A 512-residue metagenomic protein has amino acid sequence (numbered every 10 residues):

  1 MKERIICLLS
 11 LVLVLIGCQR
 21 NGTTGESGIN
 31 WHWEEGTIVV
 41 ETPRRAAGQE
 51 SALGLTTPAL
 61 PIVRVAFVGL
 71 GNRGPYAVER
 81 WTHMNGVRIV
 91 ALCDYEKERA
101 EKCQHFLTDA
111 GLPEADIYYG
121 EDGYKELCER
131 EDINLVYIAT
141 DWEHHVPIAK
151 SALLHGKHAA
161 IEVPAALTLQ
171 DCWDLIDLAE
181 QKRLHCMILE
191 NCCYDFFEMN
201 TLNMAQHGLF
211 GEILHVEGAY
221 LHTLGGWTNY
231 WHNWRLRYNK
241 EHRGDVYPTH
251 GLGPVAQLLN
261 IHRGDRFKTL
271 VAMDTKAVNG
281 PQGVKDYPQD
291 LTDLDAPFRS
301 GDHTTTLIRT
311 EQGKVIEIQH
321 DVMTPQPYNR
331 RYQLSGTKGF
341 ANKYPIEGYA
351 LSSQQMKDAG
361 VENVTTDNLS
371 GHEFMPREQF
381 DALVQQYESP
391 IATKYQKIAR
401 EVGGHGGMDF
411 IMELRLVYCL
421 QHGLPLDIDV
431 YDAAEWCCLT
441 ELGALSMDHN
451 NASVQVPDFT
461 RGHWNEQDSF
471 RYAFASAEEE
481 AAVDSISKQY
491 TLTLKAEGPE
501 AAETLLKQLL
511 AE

Functional and structural regions predicted by a protein language model:
K2-L8: Sec-dependent signal peptide recognition, specifically the positively charged N-region followed immediately by
L15-G17: C-terminal motif of bacterial Sec signal peptides marking the signal peptidase cleavage site
Q19-A110: N-terminal Rossmann-like dinucleotide-binding module
T24-V39, P43-A47, Y76, P327-S335 (+2 more regions): C-terminal helical cap and adjacent loop that interface with cofactors, partners, or active-site loops
D116-N134: A structured beta-alpha segment of the ubiquitous adenosine-cofactor-binding alpha/beta core
L135, D141-W142, V146-Y194, G208: Beta-strand-loop-alpha-helix segment that lines the small-molecule cofactor/substrate pocket of alpha/beta enzymes
K182-M187, C192-F298, F340: Predominantly a Rossmann-like dinucleotide-binding segment in NAD(P)-dependent oxidoreductases
